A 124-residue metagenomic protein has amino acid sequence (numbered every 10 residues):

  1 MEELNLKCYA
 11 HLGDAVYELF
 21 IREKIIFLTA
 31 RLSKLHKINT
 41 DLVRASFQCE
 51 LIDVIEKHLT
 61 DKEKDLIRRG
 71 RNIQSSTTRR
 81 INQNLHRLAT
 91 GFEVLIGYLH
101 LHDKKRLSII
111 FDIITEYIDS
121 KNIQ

Functional and structural regions predicted by a protein language model:
M1-Q124: Double-stranded RNA-binding/processing signature
